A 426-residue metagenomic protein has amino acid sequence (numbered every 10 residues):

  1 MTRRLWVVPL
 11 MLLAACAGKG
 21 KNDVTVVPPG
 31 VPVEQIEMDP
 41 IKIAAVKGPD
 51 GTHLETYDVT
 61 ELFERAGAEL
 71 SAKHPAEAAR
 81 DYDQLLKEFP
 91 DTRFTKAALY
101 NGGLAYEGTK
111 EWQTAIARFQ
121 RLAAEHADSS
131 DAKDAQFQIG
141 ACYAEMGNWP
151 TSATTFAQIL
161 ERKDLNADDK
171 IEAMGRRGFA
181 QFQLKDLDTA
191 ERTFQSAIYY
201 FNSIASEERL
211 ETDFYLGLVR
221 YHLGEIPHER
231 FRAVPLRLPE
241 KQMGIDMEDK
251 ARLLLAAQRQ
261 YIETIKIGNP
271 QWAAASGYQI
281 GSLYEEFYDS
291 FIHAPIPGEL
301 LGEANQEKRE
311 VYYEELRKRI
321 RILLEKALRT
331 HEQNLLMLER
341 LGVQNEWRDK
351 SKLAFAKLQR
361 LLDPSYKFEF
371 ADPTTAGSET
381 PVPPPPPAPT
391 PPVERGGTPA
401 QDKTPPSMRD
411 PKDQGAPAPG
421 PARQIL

Functional and structural regions predicted by a protein language model:
M1-A14: Sec-dependent bacterial lipoprotein signal peptides
C16-L426: Acidic, polar-rich low-complexity tracts and alpha-helical solenoid repeat scaffolds
